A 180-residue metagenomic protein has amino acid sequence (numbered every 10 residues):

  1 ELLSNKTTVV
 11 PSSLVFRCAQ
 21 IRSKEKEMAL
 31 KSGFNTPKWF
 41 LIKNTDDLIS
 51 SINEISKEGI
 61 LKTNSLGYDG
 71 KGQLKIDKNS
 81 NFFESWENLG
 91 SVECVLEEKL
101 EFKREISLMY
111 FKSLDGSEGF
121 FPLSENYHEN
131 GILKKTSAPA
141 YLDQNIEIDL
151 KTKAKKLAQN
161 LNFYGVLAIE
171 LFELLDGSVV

Functional and structural regions predicted by a protein language model:
E1-I55, L66-G67: Conserved N-proximal alpha/beta basic substrate-recognition cap immediately N-terminal to, or forming the N-lobe
V9-P11, P37, I60, V95-E97 (+1 more regions): Structural detector of well-ordered beta-strand residues that form the stable sheet scaffold of enzyme domains
P11, K43, T63, E98 (+1 more regions): Short loop/edge segments at beta-strand edges and connector loops that shape dinucleotide/nucleotide cofactor-binding
E27-L30, I55-G59, D77-N79, S113-L114: Short, hinge-like loop/turn segments at secondary-structure boundaries
K62, G70-Q73: Rossmann-like flavin
S65-L66, L108: Short substrate-entry loop that stabilizes the transition state in hydrolases
I76-L175: Internal nucleotide-binding/catalytic subdomain
G177-V180: A short beta-strand motif that forms the metal-chelation/ATP-contact edge of phosphoryl-transfer active sites
